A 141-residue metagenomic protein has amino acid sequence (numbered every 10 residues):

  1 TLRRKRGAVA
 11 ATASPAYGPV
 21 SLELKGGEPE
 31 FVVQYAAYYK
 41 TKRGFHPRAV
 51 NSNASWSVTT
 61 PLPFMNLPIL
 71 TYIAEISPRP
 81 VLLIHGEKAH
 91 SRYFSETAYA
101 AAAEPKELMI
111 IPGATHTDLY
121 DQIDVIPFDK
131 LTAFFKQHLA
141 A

Functional and structural regions predicted by a protein language model:
T1-K42: Alpha/beta-hydrolase-fold enzymes
S55-I73: Active-site nucleophile elbow and catalytic-triad environment of alpha/beta-hydrolase enzymes
A74-S77, A101-A103: Short, conserved loop/helix-junction motifs that constitute active-site signature segments in enzyme catalytic cores
I76-S77, L82-H85: Short beta-strand/loop motif that positions the catalytic acidic residue of the alpha/beta-hydrolase fold
G86-A89, G113-T115: Acidic beta-to-alpha connecting loop that harbors the catalytic carboxylate
E87-K106: Conserved loop-alpha-helix segment in the C-terminal half of the alpha/beta-hydrolase fold that carries the catalytic
L108-I110: Conserved beta-strand scaffold positions in the cores of enzyme catalytic domains, especially in NTP/NDP-utilizing
P112-A141: Catalytic active-site module of serine/aspartate enzymes centered on a nucleophile-bearing elbow/loop
